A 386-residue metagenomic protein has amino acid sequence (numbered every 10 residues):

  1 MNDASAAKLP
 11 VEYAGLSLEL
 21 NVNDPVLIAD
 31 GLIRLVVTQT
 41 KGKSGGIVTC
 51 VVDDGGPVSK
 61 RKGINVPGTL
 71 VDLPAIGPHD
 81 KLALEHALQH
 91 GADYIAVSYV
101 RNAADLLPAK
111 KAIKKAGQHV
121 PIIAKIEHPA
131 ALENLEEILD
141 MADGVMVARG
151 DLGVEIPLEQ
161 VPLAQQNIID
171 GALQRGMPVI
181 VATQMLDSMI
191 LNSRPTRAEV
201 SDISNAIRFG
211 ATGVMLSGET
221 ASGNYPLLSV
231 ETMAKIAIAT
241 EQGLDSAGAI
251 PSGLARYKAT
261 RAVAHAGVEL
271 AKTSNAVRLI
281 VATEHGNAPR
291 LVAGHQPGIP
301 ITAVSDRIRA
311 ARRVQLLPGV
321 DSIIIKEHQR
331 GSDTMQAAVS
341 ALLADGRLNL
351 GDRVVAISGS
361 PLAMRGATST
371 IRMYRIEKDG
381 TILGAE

Functional and structural regions predicted by a protein language model:
M1-E386: Non-catalytic helical/linker scaffolds that mediate oligomerization, partner binding, and domain coupling around large
